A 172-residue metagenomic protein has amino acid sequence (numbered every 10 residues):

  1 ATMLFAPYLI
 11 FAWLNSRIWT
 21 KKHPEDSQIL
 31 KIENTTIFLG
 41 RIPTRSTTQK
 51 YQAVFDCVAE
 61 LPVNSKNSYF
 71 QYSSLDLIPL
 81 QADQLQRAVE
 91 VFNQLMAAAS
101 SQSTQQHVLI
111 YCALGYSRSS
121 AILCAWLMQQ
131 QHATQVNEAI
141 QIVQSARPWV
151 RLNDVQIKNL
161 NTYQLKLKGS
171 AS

Functional and structural regions predicted by a protein language model:
A1-I18: Transmembrane alpha-helices and immediately adjacent membrane-cytoplasm interface residues in multi-pass integral
W13-I110, L114, A125-A171: Cysteine-based protein phosphatase catalytic domain of the PTP/DSP
Y116-A121: Glycine-rich nucleophile elbow surrounding the catalytic serine of serine-hydrolase chemistry
